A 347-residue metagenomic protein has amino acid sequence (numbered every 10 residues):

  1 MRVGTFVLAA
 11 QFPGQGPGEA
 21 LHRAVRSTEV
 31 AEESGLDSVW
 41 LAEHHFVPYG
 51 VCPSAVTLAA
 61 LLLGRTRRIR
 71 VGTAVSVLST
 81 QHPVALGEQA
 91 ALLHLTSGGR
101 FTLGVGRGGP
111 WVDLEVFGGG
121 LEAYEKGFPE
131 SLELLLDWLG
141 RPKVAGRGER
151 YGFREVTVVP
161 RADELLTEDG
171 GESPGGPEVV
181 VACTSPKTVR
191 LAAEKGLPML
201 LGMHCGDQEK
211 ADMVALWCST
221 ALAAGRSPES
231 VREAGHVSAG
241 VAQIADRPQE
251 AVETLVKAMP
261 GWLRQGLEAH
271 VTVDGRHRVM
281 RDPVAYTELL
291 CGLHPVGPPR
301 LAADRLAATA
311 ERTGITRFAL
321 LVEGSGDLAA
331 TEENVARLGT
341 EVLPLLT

Functional and structural regions predicted by a protein language model:
M1, H82-P198, Q208-A215, L222-R232: Internal, glycine-rich beta/alpha segment that forms the wall or movable "lid" of small-molecule/cofactor binding
M1-T73: N-terminal beta1-alpha1-beta2 module of alpha/beta enzyme domains
V3-V7, V39-L41, V71-T73, F101-V105 (+4 more regions): Hydrophobic faces of well-ordered beta-strands that scaffold small-molecule active sites in alpha/beta enzyme cores
V7-H22, S76-V84, P174-C183, L290-P299: Active-site mouth loops of central-metabolism enzymes
G18-V30, C183-R190, L301-A308: Short, acidic/polar
A31, G35, E43, L62 (+8 more regions): Conserved, mostly hydrophobic/aromatic
L36, G98, L197, T313-I315: A structural motif
E122-D163, Q208-T316: An alpha-helical appendage that flanks or caps ligand/catalytic pockets
